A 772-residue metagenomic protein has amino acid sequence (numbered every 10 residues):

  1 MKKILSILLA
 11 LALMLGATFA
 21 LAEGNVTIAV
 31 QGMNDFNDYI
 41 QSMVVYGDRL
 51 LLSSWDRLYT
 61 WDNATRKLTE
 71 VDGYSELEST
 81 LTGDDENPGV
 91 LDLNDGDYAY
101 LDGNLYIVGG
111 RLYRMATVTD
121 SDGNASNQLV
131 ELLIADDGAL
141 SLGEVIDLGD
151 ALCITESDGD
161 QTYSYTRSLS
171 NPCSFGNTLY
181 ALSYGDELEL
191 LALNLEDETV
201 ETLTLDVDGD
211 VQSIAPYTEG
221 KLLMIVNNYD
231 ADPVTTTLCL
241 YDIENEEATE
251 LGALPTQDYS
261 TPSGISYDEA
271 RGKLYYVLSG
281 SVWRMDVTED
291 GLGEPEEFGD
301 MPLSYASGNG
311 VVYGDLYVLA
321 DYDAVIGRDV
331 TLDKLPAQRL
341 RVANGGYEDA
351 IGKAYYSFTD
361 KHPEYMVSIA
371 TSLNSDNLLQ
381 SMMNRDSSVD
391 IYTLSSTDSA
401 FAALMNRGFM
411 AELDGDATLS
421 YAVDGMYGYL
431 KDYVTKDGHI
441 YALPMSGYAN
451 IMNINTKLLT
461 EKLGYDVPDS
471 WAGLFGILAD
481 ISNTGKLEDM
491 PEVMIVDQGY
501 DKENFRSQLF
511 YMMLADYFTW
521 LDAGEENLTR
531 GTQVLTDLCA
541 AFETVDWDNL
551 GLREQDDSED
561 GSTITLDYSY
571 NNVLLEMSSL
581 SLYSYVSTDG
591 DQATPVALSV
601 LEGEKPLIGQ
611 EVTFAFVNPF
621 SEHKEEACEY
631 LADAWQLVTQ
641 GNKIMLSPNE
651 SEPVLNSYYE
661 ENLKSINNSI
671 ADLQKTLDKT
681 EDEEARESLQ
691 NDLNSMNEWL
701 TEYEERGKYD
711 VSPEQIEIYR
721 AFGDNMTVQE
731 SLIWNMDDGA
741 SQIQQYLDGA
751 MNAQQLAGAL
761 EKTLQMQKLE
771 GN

Functional and structural regions predicted by a protein language model:
E23-R66, G103, D197, G209-I214 (+7 more regions): Conserved N-terminal structural module of periplasmic/extracytoplasmic solute-binding proteins
D72-Y98, G138-S164, L254-Q257, P302: Surface-exposed loop and turn segments in beta-propeller and other repeat-based domains that flank or scaffold
E364-M426, T460-K462, I564-L575: Extracytoplasmic "Venus flytrap"/periplasmic binding protein-like
S399-I451, V596-V600: Hinge/lid segment of periplasmic solute-binding proteins
Y441-M445, N450, G473-Q533, Y568-L574: Extracytoplasmic/periplasmic solute-binding protein
W520-G561, L574, V586-V600: Glycine-centered hinge/linker elements that transmit conformational signals in sensory and ligand-binding systems
T588-N668, K675, D682: Extracytoplasmic/periplasmic substrate-recognition and gating elements
I670-K768: C-terminal capping/gating helix-and-loop segments adjacent to ligand/active sites or protein-protein/ligand interfaces
